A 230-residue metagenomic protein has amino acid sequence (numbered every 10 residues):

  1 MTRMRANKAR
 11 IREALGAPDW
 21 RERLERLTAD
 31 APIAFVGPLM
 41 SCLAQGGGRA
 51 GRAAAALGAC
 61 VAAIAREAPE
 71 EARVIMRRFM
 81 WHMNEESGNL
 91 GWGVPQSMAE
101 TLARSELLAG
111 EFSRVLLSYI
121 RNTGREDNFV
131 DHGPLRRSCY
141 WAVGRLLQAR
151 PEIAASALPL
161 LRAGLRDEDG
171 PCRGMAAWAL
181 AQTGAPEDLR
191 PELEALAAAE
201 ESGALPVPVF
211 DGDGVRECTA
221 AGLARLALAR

Functional and structural regions predicted by a protein language model:
T2-A17, R21, L193-R230: Eukaryotic acidic, Ser/Thr-rich intrinsically disordered low-complexity regions
W20-R21, A50, G91, H132 (+4 more regions): Residue-level detector of extended alpha-helical repeat arrays and alpha-solenoid scaffolds
R21, E25, M40, A54 (+4 more regions): Hydrophobic core positions within HEAT/HEAT-like alpha-solenoid repeats
R23-P32, V61-A72, T101-F112, R145-A155 (+1 more regions): Flexible loop/turn segments at the boundaries of HEAT repeats in alpha-solenoid HEAT proteins
G37-M40, I75-M80, F112-I120, A157-R162 (+1 more regions): Buried hydrophobic core positions in alpha-solenoid tandem helical repeats
S41, G48-A63, R77, G93-T101: Non-membrane alpha-helical segments in proteins
Q45-R49, E86-G88, G124, N128-H132 (+3 more regions): Short inter-helical turns and helix N-cap capping residues of alpha-solenoid HEAT/ARM repeat scaffolds
G58-A62, A99-E100, Y140, G144-R145 (+3 more regions): Structural signature of alpha-helical solenoid repeat scaffolds
